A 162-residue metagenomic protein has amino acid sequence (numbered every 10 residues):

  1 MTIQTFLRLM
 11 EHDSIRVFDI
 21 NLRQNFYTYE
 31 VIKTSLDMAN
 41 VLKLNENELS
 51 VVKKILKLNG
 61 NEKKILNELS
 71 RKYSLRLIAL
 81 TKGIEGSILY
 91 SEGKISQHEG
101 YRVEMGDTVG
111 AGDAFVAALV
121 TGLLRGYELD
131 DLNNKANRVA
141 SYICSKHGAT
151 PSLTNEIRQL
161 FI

Functional and structural regions predicted by a protein language model:
M1-I95, Y127, I157: Ribokinase/PfkB-type carbohydrate-kinase core domain
G60-I162: Conserved phosphate-binding/catalytic region of the ribokinase-like
